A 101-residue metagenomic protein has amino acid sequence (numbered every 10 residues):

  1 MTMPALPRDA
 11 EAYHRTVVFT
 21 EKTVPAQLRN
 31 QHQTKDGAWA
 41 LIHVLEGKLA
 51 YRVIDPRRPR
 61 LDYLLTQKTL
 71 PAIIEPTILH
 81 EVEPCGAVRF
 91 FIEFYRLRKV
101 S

Functional and structural regions predicted by a protein language model:
M1-H32, D36: A short, N-terminal "cap"/entry segment at the start of jelly-roll beta-barrel domains of the cupin/DSBH fold
A5, D62-L64, L97: Compositionally biased, non-globular sequence tracts
G37-W39, R89: Intrinsic-disorder/low-complexity, polar/charged segments enriched in Ser/Thr/Lys/Arg/Asp/Glu/Gln
W39-Y51: Short, conserved beta-strand element in jelly-roll/cupin
Y51-R52, A72-I74, L79-C85: Short beta-strand His + acidic residue motifs that chelate non-heme Fe in jelly-roll/DSBH and cupin folds
V53-R57, R96: Short acidic, glycine-rich loop/turn motifs
P56-T77: Short acidic-glycine-tyrosine-enriched beta hairpin
A87-S101: A short hydrophobic beta-strand segment most commonly corresponding to one strand of the jelly-roll/cupin
